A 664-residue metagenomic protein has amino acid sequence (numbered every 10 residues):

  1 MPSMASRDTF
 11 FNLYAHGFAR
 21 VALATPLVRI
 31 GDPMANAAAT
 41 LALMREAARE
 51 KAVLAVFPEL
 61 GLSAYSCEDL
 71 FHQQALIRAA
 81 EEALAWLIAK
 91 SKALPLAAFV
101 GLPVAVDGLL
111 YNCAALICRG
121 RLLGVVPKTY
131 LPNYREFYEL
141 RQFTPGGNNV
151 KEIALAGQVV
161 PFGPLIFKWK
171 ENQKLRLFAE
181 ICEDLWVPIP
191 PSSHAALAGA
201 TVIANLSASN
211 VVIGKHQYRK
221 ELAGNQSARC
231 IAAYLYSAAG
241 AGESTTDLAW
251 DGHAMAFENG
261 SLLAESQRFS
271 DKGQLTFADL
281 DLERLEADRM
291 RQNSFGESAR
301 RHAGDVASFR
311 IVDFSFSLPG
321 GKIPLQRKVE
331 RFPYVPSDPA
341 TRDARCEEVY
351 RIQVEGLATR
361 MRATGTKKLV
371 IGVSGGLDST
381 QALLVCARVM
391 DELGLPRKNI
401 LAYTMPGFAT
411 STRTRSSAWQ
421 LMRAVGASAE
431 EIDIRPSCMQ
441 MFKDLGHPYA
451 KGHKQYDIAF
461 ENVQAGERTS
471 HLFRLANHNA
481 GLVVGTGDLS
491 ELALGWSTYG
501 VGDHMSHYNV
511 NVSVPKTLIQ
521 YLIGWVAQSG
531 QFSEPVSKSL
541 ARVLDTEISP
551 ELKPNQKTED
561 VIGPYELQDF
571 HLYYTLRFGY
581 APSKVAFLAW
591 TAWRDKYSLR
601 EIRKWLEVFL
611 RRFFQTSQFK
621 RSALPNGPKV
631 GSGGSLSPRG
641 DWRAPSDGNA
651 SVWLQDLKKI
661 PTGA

Functional and structural regions predicted by a protein language model:
P2-G372, L384, R388-R397, A429: Enzyme catalytic cores with a strong preference for nitrogen-chemistry domains
R20, N36, Q173-L175, C230-A232 (+5 more regions): ATP/NTP-dependent adenylation/nucleotidyl-transfer catalytic domains that generate, transfer, or process NMP-activated
